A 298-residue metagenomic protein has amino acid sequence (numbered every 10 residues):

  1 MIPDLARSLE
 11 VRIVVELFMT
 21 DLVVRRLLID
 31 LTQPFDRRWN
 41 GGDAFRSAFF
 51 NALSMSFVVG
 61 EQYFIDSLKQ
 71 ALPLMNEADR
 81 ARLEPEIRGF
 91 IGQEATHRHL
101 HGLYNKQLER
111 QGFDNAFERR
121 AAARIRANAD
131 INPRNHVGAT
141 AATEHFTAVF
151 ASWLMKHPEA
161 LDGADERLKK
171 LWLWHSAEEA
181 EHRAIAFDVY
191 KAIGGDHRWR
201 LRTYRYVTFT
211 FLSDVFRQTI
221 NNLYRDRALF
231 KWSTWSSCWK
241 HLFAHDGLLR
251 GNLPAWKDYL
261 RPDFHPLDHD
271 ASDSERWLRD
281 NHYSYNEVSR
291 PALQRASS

Functional and structural regions predicted by a protein language model:
M1-L17: N-terminal amphipathic/basic-hydrophobic helices that include classical n-h-c signal peptides and signal-anchor
I13-S298: Non-heme di-metal
